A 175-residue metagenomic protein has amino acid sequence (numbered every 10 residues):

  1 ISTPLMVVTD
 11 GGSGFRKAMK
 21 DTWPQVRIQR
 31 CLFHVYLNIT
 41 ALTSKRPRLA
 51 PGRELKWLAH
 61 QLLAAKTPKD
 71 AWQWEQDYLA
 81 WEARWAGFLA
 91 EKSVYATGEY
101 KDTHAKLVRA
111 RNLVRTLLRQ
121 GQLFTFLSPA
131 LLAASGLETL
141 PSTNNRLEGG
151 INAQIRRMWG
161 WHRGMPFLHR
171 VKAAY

Functional and structural regions predicted by a protein language model:
I1-P4: Electropositive, glycine- and tryptophan-enriched low-complexity nucleic-acid-binding patches
M6-S13, A18-H60: Conserved beta-strand -> loop -> alpha-helix junction used to position metal-binding or nucleic-acid-contacting
S13-R16, W23, R53, W57-Y175: Acidic/histidine-rich catalytic cores and adjacent linkers of DNA breakage/strand-transfer/modification proteins
